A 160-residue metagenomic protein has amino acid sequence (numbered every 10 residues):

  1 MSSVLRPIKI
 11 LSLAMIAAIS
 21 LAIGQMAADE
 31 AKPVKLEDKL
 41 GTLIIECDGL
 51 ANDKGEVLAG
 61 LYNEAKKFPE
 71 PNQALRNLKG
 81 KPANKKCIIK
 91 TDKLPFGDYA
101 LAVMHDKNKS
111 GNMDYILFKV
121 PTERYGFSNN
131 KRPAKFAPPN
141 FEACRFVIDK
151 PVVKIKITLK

Functional and structural regions predicted by a protein language model:
S2-L13: Bacterial N-terminal signal peptides that target proteins for export
L11-A22: Bacterial N-terminal signal peptides
D29-V34, R124-K160: Extracellular beta-sheet/turn segments enriched in Thr/Pro/Gly and aliphatic residues
G41-G49, A59, I157: A short, amphipathic beta-strand motif
L58-Y62, A102: Beta-strand signatures of extracellular beta-sandwich domains
C87-K93: Exposed aromatic-hydrophobic patches
G97-V103: A short tyrosine-centered beta-strand micro-motif
K107-Y115: Acidic, glycine-anchored loop motifs typical of Ca2+
